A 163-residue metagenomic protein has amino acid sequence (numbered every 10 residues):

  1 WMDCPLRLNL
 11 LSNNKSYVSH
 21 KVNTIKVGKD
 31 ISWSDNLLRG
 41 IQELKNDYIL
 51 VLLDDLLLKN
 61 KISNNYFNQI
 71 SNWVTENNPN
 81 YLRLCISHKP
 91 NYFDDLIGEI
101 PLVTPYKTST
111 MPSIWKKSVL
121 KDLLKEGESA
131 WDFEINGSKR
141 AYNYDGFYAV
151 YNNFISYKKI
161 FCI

Functional and structural regions predicted by a protein language model:
W1-K29, I41-E43: N-terminal anchoring/stem segment of glycosyltransferases
N9-L10, I49-V51, N80-C85, I114 (+1 more regions): A structural signal for short, well-ordered beta-strand segments and their strand-loop junctions that often border
W33-L37: Conserved donor sugar-nucleotide recognition element shared by glycan-biosynthetic enzymes
L38-Y48: Active-site nucleotide-sugar/metal-binding loop of Leloir-type enzymes
D47-L57: Short beta-strand-to-loop acidic/aromatic patch adjacent to the donor-nucleotide binding site
N60-P90: Conserved donor-nucleotide/metal-binding helix-loop-beta segment in metal-dependent transferases, i.e., the alpha-helix
Y92-P105: Short, flexible, basic/aromatic active-site loop/helix in glycosyltransferases
T108-I163: Catalytic core and acceptor-binding pocket of nucleotide-sugar-dependent glycosyltransferases
